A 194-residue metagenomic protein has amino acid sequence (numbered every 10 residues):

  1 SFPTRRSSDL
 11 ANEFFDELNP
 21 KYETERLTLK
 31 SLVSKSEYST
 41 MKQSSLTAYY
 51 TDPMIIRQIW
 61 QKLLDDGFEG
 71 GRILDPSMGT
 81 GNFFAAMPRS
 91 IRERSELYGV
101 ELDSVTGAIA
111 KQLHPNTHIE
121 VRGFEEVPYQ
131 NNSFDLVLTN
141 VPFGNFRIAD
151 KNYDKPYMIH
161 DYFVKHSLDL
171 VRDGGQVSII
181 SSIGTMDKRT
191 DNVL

Functional and structural regions predicted by a protein language model:
F2-S7: Short, small-residue-biased leader/transition segments that mark boundaries at the very start of proteins
P53-G70: Conserved alpha-helix/loop element of class I SAM-dependent methyltransferases that forms part of the SAM/SAH-binding
F68-G79: Conserved class I S-adenosyl-L-methionine
T80-E93: Conserved SAM-binding loop of SAM-dependent methyltransferases across substrates and taxa, primarily the Class I
V100-S104, K155-L194: Conserved Class I SAM-dependent methyltransferase catalytic core
A110-K111: Conserved SAM-binding loop
N116-F124: Conserved SAM-binding strand-loop segment of SAM-dependent methyltransferases
P128-L138: A short acidic, Gly/Pro-enriched loop at the edge of an enzyme's catalytic core that lines a small-molecule cofactor
